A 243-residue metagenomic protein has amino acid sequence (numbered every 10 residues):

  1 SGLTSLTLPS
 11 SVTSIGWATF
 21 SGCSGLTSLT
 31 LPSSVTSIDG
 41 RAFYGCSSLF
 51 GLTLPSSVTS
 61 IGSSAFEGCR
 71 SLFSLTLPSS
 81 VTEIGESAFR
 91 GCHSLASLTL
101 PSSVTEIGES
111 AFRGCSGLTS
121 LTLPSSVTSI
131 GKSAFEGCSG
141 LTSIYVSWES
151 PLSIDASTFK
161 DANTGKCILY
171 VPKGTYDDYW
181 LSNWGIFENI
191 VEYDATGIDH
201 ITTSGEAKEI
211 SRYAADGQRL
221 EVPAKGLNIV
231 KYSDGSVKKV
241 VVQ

Functional and structural regions predicted by a protein language model:
S1-S14, S24-S37, S47-S60, R70-E83 (+5 more regions): Structural signature of tandem-repeat unit edges
G16-S21, D39-Y44, G62-E67, G85-R90 (+3 more regions): Consensus positions within tandem repeat domains that build extended binding/scaffold surfaces
S157-A162, S182: A structural signal for leucine-rich repeat
W180-G197: A recurrent domain-boundary module in secreted/ectodomain proteins
Y193-R212, D216: Residue-level detector of functionally pivotal "anchor" positions at catalytic/ligand-binding pockets or at interdomain
T202, A214, P223, Y232-D234: Acidic surface patches and DE-rich sequence motifs
L220-E221, K238: Generic structural signal for well-ordered beta-strand positions
L227-Q243: C-terminal tail/sorting-segment detector
